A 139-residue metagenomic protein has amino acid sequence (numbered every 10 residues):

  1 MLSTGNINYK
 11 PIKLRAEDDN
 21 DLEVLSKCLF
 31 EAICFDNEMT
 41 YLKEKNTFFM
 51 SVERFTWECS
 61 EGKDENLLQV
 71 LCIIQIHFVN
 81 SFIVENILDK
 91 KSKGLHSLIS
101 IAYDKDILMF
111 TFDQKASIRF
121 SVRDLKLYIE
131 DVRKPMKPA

Functional and structural regions predicted by a protein language model:
M1-A139: Surface-exposed, interaction-prone regions used to assemble/regulate multi-protein complexes
